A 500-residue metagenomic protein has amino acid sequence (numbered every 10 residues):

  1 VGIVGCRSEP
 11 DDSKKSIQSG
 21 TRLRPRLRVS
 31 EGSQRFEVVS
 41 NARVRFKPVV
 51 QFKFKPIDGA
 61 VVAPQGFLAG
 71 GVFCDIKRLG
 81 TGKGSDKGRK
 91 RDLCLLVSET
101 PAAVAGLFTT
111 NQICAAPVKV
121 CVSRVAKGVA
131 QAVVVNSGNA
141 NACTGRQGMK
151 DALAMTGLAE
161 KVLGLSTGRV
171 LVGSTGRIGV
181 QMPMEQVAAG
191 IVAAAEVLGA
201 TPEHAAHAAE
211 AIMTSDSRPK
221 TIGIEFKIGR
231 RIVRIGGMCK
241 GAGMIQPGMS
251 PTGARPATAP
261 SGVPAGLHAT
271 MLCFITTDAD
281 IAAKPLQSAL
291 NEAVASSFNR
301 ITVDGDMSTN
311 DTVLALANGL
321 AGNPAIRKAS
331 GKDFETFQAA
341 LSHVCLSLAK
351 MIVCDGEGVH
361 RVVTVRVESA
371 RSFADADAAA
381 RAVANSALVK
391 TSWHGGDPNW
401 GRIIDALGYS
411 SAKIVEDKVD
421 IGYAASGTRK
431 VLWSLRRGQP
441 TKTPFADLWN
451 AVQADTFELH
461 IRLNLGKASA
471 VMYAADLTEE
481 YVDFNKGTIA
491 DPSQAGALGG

Functional and structural regions predicted by a protein language model:
P10, T21-V29: Ser/Thr/Pro-rich, intrinsically disordered low-complexity segments
N41-D151, E160-G500: A structural signal for small-residue-enriched, beta-sheet-centric alpha/beta enzyme cores and oligomeric scaffold folds
T156: Generic structural marker for isolated residues within well-ordered, non-membrane alpha-helices of soluble domains
